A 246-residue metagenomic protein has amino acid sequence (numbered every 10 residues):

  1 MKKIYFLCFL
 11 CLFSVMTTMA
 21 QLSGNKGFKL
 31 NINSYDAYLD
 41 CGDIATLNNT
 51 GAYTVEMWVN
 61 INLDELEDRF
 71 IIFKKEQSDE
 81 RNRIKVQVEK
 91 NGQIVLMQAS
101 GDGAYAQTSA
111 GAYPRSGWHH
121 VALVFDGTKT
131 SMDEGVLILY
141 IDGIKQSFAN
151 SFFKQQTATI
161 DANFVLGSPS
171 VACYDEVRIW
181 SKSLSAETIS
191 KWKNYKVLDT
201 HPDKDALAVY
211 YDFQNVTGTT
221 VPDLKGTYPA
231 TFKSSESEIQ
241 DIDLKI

Functional and structural regions predicted by a protein language model:
K2, F6, M16-Y35, S190-I246: Extracytoplasmic low-complexity segments
Q21-S34, E56-L66, D79-K154, I179 (+1 more regions): Extracellular glycan-interaction surfaces
N31-Y53, Y105-Y113, N194-P202: Short surface loop/edge beta-strand patches of beta-sandwich-type extracellular domains that form ligand-contact sites
L39, H119-V121, F164: Short strand-edge motifs at loop-to-beta-strand transitions and within beta-strands of extracellular beta-rich domains
G51-Y53, D68, N82, G117-H119 (+5 more regions): Residues that flank catalytic or metal-binding motifs in active/ligand-binding sites
Y53-L63, S168-K196, A208-T217: Extracellular, beta-strand-rich glycan-interacting domains
V55-E56, L66-D79, L139, S190-K196 (+1 more regions): Aromatic-rich beta-strand patches that line glycan-recognition/binding surfaces of extracellular proteins
Q146-C173, P202-A208: Flexible glycan-contacting loops in extracellular carbohydrate-active proteins
